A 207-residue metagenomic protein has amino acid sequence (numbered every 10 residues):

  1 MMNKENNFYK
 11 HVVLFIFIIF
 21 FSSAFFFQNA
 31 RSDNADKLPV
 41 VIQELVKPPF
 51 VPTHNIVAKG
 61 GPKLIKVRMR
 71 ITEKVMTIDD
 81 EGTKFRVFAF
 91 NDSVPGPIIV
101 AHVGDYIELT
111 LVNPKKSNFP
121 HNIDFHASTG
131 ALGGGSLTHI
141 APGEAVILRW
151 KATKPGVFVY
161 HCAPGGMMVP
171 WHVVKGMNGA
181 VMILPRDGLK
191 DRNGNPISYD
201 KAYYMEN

Functional and structural regions predicted by a protein language model:
M1-Y9: N-terminal secretory signal peptides that target proteins for export/translocation
Y9-K10, Q28: Long, hydrophobic or amphipathic alpha-helical segments
L14-A24: Bacterial N-terminal signal peptides
N29-H121, F125-L132, L137, P142-I147 (+1 more regions): N-terminal, post-signal-peptide metal-ligating segments of extracellular/periplasmic oxidoreductases, dominated by
E108-H121, A127-D191: Extracellular/periplasmic metallocenter environments
N195-I197: N-terminal accessory regions of nucleic-acid-interacting proteins
Y199-N207: Acidic-aromatic/histidine active-site loop/patch
